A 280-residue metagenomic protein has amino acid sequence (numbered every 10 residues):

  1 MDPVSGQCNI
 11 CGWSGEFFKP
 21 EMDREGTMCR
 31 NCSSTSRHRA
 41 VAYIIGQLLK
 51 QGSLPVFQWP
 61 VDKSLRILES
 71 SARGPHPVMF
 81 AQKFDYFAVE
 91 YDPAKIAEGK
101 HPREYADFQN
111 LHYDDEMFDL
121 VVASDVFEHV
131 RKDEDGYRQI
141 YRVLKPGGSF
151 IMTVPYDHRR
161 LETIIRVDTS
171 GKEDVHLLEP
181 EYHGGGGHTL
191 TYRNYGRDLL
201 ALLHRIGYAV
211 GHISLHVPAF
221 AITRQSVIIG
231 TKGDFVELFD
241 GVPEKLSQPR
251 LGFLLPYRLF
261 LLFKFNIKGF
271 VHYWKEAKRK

Functional and structural regions predicted by a protein language model:
M1, G241-K280: Membrane-proximal basic amphipathic "stem/tether" segments
M1-K63: N-terminal juxtadomain amphipathic helix that follows a signal peptide/anchor or precedes a small N-terminal auxiliary
D2-G6, R131-K145, S149-L251, F270: S-adenosyl-L-methionine-dependent methyltransferase catalytic module, highlighting the catalytic core
W13-E16, P75, H216: Short beta-turn/strand-loop junction motif enriched in small, turn-promoting residues
E16, F87, V210-G211: A local structural micro-motif
F17-P20, R24, F118, I206-Y208 (+3 more regions): Aromatic-residue hotspot detector
N31-S33, L49-V56, L68-E69, F87-A88 (+3 more regions): Generic detector of short, locally flexible boundary/turn motifs and exposed helical patches
Q58-G171, R197-L203, V227-K232: Conserved SAM-binding loop
